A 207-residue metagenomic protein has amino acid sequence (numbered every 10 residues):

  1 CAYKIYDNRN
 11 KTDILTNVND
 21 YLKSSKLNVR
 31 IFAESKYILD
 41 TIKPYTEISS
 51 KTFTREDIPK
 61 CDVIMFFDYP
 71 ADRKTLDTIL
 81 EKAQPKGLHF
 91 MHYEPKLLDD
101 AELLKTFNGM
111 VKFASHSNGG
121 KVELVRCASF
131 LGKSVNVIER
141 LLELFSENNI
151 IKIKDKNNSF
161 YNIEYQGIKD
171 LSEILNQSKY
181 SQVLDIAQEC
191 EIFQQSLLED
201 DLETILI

Functional and structural regions predicted by a protein language model:
C1-I207: Non-catalytic terminal extensions of ATP-dependent helicases
